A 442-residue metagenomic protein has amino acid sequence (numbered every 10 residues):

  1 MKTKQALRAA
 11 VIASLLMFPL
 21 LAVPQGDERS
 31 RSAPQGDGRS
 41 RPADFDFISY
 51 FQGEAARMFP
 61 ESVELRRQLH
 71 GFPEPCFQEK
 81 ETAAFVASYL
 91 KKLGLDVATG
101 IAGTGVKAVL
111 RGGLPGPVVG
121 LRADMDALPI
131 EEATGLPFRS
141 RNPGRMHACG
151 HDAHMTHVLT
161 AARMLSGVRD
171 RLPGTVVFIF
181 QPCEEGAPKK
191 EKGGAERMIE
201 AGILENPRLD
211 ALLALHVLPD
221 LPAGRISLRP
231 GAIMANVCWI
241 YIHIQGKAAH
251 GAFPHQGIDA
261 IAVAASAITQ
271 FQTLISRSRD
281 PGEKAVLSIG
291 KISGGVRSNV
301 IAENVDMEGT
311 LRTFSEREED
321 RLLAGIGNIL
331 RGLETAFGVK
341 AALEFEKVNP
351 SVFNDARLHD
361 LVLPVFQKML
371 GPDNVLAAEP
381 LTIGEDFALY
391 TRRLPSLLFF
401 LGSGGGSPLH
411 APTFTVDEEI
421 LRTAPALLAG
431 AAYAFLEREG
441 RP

Functional and structural regions predicted by a protein language model:
M1-V11: Bacterial N-terminal signal peptides that target proteins for export
A22-G26: Boundary at the C-terminal end of the N-terminal hydrophobic targeting segment
D27, D37-G38: Asp/Glu-rich intrinsically disordered low-complexity tracts
R41-H147, T156-P173: Acidic/His- and Gly-rich active-site-bordering loop/insert found across diverse amide/peptide-bond hydrolases
L69, A108, L121, H151 (+8 more regions): Divalent metal-coordination and catalytic microenvironments
L136-M146, D152-A153, L159, L165 (+3 more regions): Histidine/acidic-residue-rich, glycine-tolerant segments that coordinate divalent metal ions
A262-P442: Metal-dependent amide/peptide-bond hydrolase catalytic core, centered on the "pita-bread" metallohydrolase fold
